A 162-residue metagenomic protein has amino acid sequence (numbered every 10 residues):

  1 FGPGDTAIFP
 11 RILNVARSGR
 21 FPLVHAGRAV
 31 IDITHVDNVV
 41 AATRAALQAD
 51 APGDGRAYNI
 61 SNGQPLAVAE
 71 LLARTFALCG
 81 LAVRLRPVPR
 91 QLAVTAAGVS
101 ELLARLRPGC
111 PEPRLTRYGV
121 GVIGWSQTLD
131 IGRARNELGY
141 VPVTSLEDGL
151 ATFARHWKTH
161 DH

Functional and structural regions predicted by a protein language model:
G2, V24-A29, R56-P65, F76-C79 (+3 more regions): Glycine-rich Rossmann NAD(P)(H)-binding loop
D5-R11, H25-L47, G55-R56: Substrate-positioning beta->alpha
I12-R17: C-terminal beta-strand-loop-alpha-helix "lid" module of Rossmann-like NAD(P)-dependent dehydrogenases
I31-D37, G63-L66, L129, T144: Residue-level signal for the nucleotide or nucleotide-sugar donor/cofactor binding architecture
V36, A96-V141: Conserved C-terminal active-site "lid" loop/helix of NAD(P)H-dependent oxidoreductases that clamps the redox cofactor
V39, T43, I60, L71 (+2 more regions): Non-catalytic, hydrophobic alpha-helical segments
A46-P113, A151-T152: Mid/C-terminal beta-alpha module of Rossmann-like enzyme folds, strongest in SDR-family dehydrogenases/epimerases
L129-E137, V141-H162: Amphipathic terminal alpha-helices
